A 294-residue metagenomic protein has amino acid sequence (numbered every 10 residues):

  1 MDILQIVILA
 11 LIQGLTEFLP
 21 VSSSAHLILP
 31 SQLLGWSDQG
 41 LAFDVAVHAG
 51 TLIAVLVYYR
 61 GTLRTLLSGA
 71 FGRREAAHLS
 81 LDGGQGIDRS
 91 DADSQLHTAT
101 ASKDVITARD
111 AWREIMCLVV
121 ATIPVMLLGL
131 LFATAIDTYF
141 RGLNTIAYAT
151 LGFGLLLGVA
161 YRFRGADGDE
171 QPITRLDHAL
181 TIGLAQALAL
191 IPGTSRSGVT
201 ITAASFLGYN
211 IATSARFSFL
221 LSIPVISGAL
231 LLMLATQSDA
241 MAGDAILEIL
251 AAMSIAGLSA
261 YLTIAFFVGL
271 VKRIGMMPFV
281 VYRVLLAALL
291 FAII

Functional and structural regions predicted by a protein language model:
M1-I294: Multi-pass membrane proteins that catalyze or facilitate reactions on polyprenyl-/lipid-phosphate substrates and their
